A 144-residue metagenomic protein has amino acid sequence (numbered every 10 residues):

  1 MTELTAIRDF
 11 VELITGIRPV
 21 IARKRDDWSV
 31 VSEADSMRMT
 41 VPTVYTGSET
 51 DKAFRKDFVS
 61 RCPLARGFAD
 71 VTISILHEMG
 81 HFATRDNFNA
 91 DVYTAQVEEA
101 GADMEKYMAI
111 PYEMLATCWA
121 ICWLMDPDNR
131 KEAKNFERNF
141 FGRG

Functional and structural regions predicted by a protein language model:
M1-R18: Zn2+-dependent metallopeptidase catalytic core
L4-I7, D51, R55, A69 (+4 more regions): Short amphipathic alpha-helical segments that mediate assembly, nucleic-acid/protein binding, or membrane association
D9, H81, C122-M125: A generic structural signal for well-ordered alpha-helical segments enriched in polar/charged residues
L13-V20, D103, R130: Short coil/loop linkers at secondary-structure junctions
I17, A22-S74, M79-D86, A90: Active-site scaffold of zinc-dependent metalloenzymes
V92-G144: Metalloprotease/metallohydrolase-associated module, dominated by Zn2+-dependent proteases
